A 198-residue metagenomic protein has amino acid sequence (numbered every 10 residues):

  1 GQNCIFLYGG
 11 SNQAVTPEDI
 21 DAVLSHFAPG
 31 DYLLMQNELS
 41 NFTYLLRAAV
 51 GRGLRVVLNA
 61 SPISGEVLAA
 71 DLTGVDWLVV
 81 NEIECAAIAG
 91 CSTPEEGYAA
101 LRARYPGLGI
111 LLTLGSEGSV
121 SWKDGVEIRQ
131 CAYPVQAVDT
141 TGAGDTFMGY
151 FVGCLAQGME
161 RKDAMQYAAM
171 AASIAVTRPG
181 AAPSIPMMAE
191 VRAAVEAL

Functional and structural regions predicted by a protein language model:
Q2-R129, E196: Ribokinase/PfkB-type carbohydrate-kinase core domain
G65-E66, P94-L198: Conserved phosphate-binding/catalytic region of the ribokinase-like
